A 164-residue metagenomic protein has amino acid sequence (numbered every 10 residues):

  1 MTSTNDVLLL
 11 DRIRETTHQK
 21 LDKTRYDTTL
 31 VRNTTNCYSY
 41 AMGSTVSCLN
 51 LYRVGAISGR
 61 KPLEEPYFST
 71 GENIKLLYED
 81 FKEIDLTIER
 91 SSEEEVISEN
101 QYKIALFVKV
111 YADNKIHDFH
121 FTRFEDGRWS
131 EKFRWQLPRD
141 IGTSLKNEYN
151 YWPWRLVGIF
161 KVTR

Functional and structural regions predicted by a protein language model:
S3-L86: Cysteine-nucleophile protease catalytic domains, especially the papain-like/related folds used in DUB/UBL proteases
G43, F107, F124, K161-V162: Hydrophobic side chains in beta-strands
V46-N50, N114, P138: An almost-null, non-specific background feature that weakly reflects generic protein context rather than any particular
E64-Q136: ...with weaker cross-activation on analogous glycine-rich loops/strands in unrelated enzymes
G127-R164: Active-site or metal-binding loop neighborhoods of secreted/extracellular toxin and effector enzymes
